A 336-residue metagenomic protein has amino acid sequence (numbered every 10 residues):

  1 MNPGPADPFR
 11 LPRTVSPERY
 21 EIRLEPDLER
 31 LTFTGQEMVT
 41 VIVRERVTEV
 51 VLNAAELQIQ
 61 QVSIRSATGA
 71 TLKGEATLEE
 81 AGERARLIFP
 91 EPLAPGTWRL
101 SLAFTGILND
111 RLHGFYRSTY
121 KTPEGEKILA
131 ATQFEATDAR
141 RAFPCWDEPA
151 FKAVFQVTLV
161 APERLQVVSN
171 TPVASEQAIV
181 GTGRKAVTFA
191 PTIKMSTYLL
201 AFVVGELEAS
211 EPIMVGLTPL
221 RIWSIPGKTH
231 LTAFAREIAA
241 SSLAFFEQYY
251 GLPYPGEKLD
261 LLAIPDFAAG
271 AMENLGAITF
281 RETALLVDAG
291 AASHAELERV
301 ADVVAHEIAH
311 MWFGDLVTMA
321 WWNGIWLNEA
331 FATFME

Functional and structural regions predicted by a protein language model:
M1-T34, G69, E124-L129, P149: N-terminal, polar/Ser/Thr-rich
P5-P12, A94, A103-Q156, G205-M214: Glycine/proline-rich low-complexity spacer/linker segments in large multi-domain proteins
P26-L28, V39-E45, G106-L108, A161-E163: Beta-strand elements of well-folded, non-transmembrane domains
F33-E56: Ligand-binding face of N-terminal immunoglobulin V-set domains in extracellular IgSF glycoproteins
G35, T132-T137, P144-A305, F334: Hydrophobic helix-coil surface modules that form long, contiguous segments used for peptide/substrate interaction
A55-Q58, R117-L129, I264-A269: Short edge-strand/loop segments of extracellular domains
E56-T122, D147, V180-G181, T188: A surface-exposed beta-strand-loop module
I308-N323: Catalytic Zn2+-binding segment of zinc metalloproteases
